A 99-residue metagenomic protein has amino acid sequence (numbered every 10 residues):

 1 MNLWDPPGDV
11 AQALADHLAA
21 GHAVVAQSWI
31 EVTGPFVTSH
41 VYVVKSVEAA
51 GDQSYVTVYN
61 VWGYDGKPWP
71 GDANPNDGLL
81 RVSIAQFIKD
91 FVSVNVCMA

Functional and structural regions predicted by a protein language model:
M1-E48, Y55-A99: Predominantly the structural core of cysteine protease catalytic domains
